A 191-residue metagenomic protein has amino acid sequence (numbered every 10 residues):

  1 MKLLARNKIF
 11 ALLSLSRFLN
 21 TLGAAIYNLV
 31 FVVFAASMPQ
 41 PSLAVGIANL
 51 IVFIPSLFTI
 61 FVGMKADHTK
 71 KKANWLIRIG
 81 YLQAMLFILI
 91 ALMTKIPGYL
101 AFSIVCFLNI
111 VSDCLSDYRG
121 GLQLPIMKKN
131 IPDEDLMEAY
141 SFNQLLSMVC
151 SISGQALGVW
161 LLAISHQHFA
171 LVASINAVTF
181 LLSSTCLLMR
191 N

Functional and structural regions predicted by a protein language model:
R6-S14, S42, G98, F102-C106: Primarily residues marking transmembrane-helix entry/exit sites
L12-N28, L50-M64, A73-A84, I104-A163 (+1 more regions): Substrate-agnostic recognition of the 12-TM MFS/MFS-like secondary transporter fold
V32-P39, A91-I96, S151-I175: Transmembrane alpha-helix termini and helix-breaking/packing motifs in multi-pass membrane transporters
A36, L89-M93, S112, C186-L187: MFS-fold secondary transporters
P39-N49, S141: Small-residue hotspots at the loop-to-helix junctions and early N-terminal turns of transmembrane alpha-helices
Q40-P41, K70-N74, A101, P132 (+1 more regions): A helix-boundary/kink motif common to multi-pass secondary transporters, especially Major Facilitator Superfamily
Y81-Y99: C-terminal ends and interior cores of transmembrane alpha-helices in multi-pass membrane transporters/permeases
A170-L188: Symmetry-related core transmembrane helices of the 12-TM Major Facilitator Superfamily/SLC fold
